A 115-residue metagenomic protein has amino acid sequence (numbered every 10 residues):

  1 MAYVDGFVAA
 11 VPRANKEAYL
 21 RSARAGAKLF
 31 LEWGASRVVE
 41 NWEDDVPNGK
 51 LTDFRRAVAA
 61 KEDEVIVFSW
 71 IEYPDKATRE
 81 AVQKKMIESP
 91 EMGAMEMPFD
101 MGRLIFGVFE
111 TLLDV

Functional and structural regions predicted by a protein language model:
M1-A18, A25: Long, hydrophobic N-terminal alpha-helical segment
Y3, A14, S22, D63-I66 (+1 more regions): Generic preference for well-ordered secondary structure
Y3, F7, Y19, F30 (+3 more regions): Aromatic side chains
V4-V11, K50-M86: Short, well-ordered beta-strand segments in beta-rich or mixed alpha/beta enzyme and ligand-binding folds
A18-L31, I66-W70: Generic detector of contiguous secondary-structure segments
L20-G26, V82-P90: Short amphipathic alpha-helices in soluble, non-transmembrane regions that often serve as interface/regulatory elements
L31, A35-E62, E88-V115: Glycine-rich beta-strand-turn "strand-cap" elements at beta-sheet edges
